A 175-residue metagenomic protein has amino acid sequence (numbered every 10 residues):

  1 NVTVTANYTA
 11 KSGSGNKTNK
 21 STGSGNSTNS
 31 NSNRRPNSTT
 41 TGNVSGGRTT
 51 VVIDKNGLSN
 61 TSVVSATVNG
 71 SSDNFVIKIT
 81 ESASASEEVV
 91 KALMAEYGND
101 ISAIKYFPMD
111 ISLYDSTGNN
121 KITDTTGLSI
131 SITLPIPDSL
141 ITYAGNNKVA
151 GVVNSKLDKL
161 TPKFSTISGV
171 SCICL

Functional and structural regions predicted by a protein language model:
N1, Y143-A144, K148, V152-S155: Surface-exposed interfaces of beta-sheet-rich extracellular modules
N1-G13: Conserved "repeat-terminator" motif of extracellular CCP/Sushi domains
V4, S171-I173: Short strand-edge motifs at loop-to-beta-strand transitions and within beta-strands of extracellular beta-rich domains
Y8, L134-I136, T166, L175: Hydrophobic residues in beta-strands and at strand termini
A10-N146: Feature for mature exported/ectodomain regions
G42, T161-T166: Short, exposed beta-strand/loop patches in secreted or surface proteins that constitute
N120-K121, S155-K163: Surface-exposed loop/edge segments in extracytoplasmic proteins
G127, S165-V170: Short, solvent-exposed loop/turn segments in extracellular or other extracytoplasmic domains
